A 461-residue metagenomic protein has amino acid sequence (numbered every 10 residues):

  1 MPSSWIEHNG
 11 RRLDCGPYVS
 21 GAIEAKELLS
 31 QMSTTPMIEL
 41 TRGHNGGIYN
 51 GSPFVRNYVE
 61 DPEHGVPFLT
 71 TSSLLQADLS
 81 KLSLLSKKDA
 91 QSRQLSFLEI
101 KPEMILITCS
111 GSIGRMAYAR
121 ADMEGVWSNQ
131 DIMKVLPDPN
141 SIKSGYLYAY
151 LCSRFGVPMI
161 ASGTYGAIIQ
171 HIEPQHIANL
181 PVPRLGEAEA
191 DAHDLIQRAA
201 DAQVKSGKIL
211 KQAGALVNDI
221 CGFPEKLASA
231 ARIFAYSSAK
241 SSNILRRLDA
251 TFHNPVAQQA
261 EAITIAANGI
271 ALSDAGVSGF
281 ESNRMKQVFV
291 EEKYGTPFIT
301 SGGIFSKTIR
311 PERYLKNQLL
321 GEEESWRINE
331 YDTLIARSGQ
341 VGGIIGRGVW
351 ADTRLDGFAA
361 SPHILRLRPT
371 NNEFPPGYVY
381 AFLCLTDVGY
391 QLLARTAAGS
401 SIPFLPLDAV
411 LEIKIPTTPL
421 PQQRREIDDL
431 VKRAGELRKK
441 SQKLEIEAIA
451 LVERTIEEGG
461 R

Functional and structural regions predicted by a protein language model:
M1-F54, G186-K286, P419-R461: Non-catalytic DNA-recognition/assembly elements of restriction-modification systems
T35-N57, S72-P102, I270-K286, G302-E330: Sequence-specific dsDNA recognition surfaces
N57-V66, K81-S86, L98-I100, Y118-Q130 (+4 more regions): Short, surface-exposed loop/turn microsegments at beta-strand edges and helix-strand junctions
P67-T70, I100, I105-T108, P297-T300 (+1 more regions): Short hydrophobic-aromatic micro-motifs
S96, S110-A149, W326, E330-L383: A short beta-sheet element
L98, P102-I105, N129, I142 (+8 more regions): Elongated alpha-helical scaffolds
V126-M133, Y165-E187, G357-L365, T396-Q423: A short glycine-rich beta-alpha junction/loop motif
S144-H171, G377-G399: Short, positively charged
